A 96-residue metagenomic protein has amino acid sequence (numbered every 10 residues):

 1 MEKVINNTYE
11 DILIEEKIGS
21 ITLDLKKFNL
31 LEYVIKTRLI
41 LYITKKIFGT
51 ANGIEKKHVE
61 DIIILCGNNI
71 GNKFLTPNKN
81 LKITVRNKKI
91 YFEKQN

Functional and structural regions predicted by a protein language model:
M1-N96: AMP-forming adenylation/ATP pyrophosphatase catalytic core
